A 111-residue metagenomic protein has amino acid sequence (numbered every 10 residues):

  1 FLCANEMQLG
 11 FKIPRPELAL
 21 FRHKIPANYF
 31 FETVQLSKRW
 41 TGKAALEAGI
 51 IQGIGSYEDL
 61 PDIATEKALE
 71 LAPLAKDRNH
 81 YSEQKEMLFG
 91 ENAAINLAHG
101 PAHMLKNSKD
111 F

Functional and structural regions predicted by a protein language model:
F1-E32, K67: CoA-thioester-processing core
M7, F11, W40, I51: Hydrophobic pocket-lining residues within nucleotide cofactor-binding pockets
I25-N28, I95-A102: Amphipathic alpha-helical blocks and their helix-capping loop/short-beta junctions
I25-N28, W40, D59, N79: Generic recognition of short, well-ordered alpha-helical interface segments
T33-V34, M87, K109: Helix-loop "lid/cap" segments that line or gate small-molecule binding pockets
S37-A44: Acidic, divalent-metal-coordinating active-site segment for phosphoryl/phosphodiester hydrolysis, typified by short
L46-H99: C-terminal long alpha-helix characteristic of the crotonase
M104-F111: Eukaryotic N-terminal low-complexity, Ser/Thr- and Lys/Arg-rich leader segments that predominantly function as
